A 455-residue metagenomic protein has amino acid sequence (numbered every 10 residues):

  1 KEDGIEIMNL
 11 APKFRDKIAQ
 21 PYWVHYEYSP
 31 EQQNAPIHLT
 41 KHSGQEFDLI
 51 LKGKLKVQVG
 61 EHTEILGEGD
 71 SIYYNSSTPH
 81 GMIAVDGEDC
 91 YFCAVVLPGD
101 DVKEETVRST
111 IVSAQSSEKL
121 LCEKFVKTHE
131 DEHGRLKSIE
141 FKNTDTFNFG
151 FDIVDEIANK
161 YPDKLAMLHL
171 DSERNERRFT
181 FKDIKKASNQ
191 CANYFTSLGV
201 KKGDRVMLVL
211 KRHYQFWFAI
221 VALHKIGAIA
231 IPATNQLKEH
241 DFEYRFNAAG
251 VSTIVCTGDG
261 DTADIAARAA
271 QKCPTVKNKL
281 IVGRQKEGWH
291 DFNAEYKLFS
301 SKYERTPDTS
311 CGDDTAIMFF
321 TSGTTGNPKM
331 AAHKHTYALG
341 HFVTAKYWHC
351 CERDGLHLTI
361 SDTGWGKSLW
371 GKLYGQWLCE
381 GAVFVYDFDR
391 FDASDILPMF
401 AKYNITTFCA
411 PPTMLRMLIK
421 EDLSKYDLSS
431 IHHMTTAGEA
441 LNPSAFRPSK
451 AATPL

Functional and structural regions predicted by a protein language model:
S117-E118, V221, K225-A294: Structural core segment of the AMP-binding/adenylate-forming
P162-L165, I281-G288, K297-F320, N327 (+2 more regions): Conserved pre-ATP/AMP-binding loop-to-beta segment of ANL
D163-V221, K238-E243, N293, K297 (+1 more regions): Conserved AMP-binding/adenylate-forming core of the ANL superfamily
R177-K182, D308, A316-G340: Conserved AMP-binding A3 loop
K185-Q190, K302, A331-E352, G366 (+1 more regions): Conserved structural elements of the adenylate-forming
L210-K211, A228-F246, G258-I265, S361-T363 (+2 more regions): ATP-dependent adenylate-forming carboxylate-activation enzymes
K211, I254-A267, Y386-F388, A401-P448: Adenylate-forming
L339-T359, T363-T406, K420-E421: Conserved AMP-binding/adenylation subdomain of ANL enzymes
